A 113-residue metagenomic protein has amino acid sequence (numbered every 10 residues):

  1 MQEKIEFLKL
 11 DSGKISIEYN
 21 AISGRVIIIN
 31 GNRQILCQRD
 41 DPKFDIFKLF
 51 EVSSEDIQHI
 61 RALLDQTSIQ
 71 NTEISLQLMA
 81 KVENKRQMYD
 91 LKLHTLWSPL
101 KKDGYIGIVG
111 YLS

Functional and structural regions predicted by a protein language model:
M1-E3, Y111-S113: PAS-associated C-terminal cap
Q2-L49, D90: PAS-family sensory domain signal
L10-I15, Q66-Q77: PAS/PAS-like sensory domains
G24, N84-R86, L100-D103: Glycine-biased flexible loop/turn sites that connect beta-strands or occur in inter-domain linkers
L36-D40, I46-T72: PAS/GAF/H-NOX family sensory domains and closely associated sensor/linker modules
Q58-A62, S75, D90, T95: N-terminal glycine/serine-rich phosphate-binding loop of ATP-dependent small-molecule kinases, especially carbohydrate
Q77-M88, L96-W97: PAS-family sensory domains
L91-Y111: Short loop/turn elements at sensory-signaling interfaces that couple input to output
